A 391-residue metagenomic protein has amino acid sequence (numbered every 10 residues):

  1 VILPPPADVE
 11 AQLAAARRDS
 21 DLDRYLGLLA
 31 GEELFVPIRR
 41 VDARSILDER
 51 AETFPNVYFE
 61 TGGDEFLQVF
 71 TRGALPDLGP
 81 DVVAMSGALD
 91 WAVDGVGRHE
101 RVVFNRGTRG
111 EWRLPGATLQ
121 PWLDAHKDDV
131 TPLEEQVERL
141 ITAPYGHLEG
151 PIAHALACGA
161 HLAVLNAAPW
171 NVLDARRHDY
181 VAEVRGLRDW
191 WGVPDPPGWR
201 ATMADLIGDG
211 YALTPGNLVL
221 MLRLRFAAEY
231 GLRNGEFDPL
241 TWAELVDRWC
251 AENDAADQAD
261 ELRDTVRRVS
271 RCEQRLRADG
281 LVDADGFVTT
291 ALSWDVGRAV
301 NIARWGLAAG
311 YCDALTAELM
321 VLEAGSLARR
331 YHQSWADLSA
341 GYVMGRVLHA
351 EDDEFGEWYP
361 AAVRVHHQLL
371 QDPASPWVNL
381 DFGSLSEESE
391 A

Functional and structural regions predicted by a protein language model:
V1-G62, L67-Q68: ADP-ribose/NAD+-binding catalytic cleft of ART/PARP-like enzymes
I2-R24, G62, L75-A314, E318 (+1 more regions): Polar/charged low-complexity regulatory segments
T71: Short HxH-centered metal-ligating active-site micro-motif
